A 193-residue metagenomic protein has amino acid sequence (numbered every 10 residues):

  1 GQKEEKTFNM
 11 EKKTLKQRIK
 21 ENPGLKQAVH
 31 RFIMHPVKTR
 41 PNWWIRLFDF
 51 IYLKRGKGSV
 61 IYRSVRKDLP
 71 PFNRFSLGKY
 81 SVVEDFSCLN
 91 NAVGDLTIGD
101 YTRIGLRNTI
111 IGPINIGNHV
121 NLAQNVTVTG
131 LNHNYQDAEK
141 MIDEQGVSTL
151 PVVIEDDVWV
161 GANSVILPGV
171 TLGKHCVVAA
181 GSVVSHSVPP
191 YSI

Functional and structural regions predicted by a protein language model:
G1-N9: Short, Lys/Arg-enriched N-terminal segments with co-localized hydrophobic residues within the first ~10-30 amino acids
F8-T129, E155-D156, S164, P190: Domain-scale signature associated with acetyltransferase and cell-envelope carbohydrate enzymes
N115-I193: Glycine-rich hexapeptide-repeat left-handed beta-helix
